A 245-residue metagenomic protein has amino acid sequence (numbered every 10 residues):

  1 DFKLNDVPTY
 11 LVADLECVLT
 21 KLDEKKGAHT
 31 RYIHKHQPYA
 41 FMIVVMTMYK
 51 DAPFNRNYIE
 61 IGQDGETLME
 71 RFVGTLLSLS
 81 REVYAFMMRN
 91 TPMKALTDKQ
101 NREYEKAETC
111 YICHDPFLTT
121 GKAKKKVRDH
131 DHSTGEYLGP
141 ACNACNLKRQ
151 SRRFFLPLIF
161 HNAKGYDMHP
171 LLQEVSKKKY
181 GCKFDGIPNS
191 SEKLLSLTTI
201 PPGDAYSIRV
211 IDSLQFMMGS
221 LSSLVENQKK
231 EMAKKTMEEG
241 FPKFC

Functional and structural regions predicted by a protein language model:
D1-C245: Metal-dependent nucleotidyl/phosphoryl-transfer cores and adjacent nucleic-acid-binding surfaces
